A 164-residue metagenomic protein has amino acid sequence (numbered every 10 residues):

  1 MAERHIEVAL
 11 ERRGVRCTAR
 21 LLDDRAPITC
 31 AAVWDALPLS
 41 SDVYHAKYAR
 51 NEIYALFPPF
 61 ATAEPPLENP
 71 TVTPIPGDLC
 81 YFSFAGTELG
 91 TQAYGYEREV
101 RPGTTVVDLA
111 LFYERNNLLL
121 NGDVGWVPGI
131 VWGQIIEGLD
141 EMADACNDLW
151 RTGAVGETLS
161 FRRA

Functional and structural regions predicted by a protein language model:
M1-R25: N-terminal intrinsically disordered, low-complexity, charge/repeat-rich segments that act as generic
L21, R25-A164: Glycine-rich active-site loops that engage anionic ligands at enzyme catalytic sites
